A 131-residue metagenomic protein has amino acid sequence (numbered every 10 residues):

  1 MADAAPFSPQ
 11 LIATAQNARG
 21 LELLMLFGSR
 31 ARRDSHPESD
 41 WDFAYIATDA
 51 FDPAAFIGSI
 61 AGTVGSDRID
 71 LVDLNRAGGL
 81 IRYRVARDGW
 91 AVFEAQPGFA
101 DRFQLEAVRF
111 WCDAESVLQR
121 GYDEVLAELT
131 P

Functional and structural regions predicted by a protein language model:
M1-L23, A31-P37, A47-P131: Catalytic core of pol beta-like nucleotidyltransferases
